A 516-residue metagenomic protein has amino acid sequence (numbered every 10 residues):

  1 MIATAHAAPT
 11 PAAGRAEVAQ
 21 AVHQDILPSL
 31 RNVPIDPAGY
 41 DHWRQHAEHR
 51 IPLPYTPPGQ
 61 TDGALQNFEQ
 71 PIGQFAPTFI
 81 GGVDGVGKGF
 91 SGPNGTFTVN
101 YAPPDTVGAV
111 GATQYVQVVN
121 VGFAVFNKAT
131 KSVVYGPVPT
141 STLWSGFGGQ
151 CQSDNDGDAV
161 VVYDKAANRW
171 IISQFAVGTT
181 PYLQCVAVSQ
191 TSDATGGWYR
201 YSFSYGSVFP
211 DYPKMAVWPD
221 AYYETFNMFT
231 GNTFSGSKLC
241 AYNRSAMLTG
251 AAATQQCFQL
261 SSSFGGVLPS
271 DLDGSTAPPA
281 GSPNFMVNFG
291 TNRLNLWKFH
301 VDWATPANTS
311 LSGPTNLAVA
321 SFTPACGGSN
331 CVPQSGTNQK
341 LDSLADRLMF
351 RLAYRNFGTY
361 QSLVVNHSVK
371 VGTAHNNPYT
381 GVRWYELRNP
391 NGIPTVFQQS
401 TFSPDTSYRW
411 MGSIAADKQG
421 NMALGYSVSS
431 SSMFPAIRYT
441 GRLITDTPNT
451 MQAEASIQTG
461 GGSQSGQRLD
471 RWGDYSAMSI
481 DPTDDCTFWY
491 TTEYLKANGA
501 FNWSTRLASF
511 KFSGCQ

Functional and structural regions predicted by a protein language model:
I2-A7: Sec/Tat signal peptide C-region and signal peptidase I cleavage site
A8-Q516: C-terminal PAP-associated
